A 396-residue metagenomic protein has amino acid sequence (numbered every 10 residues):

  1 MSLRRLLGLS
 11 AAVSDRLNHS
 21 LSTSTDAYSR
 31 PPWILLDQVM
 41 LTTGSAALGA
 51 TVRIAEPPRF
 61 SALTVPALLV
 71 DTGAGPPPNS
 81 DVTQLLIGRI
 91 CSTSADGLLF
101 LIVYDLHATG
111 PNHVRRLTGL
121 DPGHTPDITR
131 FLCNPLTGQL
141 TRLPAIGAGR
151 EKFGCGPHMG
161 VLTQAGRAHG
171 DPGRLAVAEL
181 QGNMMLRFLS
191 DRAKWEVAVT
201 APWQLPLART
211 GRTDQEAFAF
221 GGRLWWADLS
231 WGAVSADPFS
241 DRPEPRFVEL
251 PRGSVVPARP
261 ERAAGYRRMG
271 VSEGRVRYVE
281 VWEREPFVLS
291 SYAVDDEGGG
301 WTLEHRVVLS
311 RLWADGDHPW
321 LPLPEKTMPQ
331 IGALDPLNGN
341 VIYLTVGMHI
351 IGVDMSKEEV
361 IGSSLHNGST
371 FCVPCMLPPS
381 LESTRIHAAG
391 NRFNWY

Functional and structural regions predicted by a protein language model:
M1-R116, L136-Q139: A non-catalytic, helix-rich entry segment at domain boundaries
A62-A67, T141-G147, E196-P202, P245-R252 (+2 more regions): Beta-propeller fold detector
T64, D105, L180, M185-L205 (+3 more regions): Acidic/polar, low-complexity linker and loop regions
N79-P286: A sequence/structural signal of beta-propeller blade repeats
L86, R150-H169, G300-L344, F371-P378 (+1 more regions): A surface-exposed beta-alpha-beta supersecondary segment
D237-P243, S291-T302, S356-I361: Short loop/turn segments immediately following beta-strands, especially the blade-tip and inter-blade linker loops
E273, P286, E304, G339 (+1 more regions): Active-site lining segments that contact anionic ligands and/or coordinate catalytic metals
V346-Y396: Blade-level signature of beta-propeller repeat domains, shared across WD40, Kelch, NHL, RCC1 and BNR/Asp-box propellers
